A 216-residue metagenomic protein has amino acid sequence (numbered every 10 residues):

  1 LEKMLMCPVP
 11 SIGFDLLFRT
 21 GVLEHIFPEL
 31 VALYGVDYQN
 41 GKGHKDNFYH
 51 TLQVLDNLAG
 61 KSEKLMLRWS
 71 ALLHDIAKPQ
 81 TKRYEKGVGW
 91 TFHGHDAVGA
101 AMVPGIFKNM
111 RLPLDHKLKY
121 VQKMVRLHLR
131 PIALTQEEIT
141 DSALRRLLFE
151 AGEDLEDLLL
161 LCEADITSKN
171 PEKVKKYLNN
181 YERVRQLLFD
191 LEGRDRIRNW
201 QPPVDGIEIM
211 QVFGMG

Functional and structural regions predicted by a protein language model:
L1-L72, I76-G94, V98-H116, D205: Glycine- and charge-enriched loop/helix tracts that form the active or gating conduit in phosphate/cation-handling
C7-F14, L23-I26, E63-K64, K82 (+7 more regions): Intrinsically disordered or highly flexible coil/loop and linker segments, enriched in small and charged/polar residues
L16-L17, V54, G99, V125 (+3 more regions): A residue-level signal for conserved active-site and pocket-lining positions in enzyme catalytic cores
V36-K45, L52-D56, L112-V174: Histidine/acidic-rich helix-loop-helix segments that form or flank divalent-metal centers in metalloenzyme catalytic
Y38-Q39, G87-T91, L148-F149, F189-R196 (+1 more regions): A ubiquitous short alpha-helical element
D46, H95, Q136, E150 (+4 more regions): A generic short alpha-helical patch detector that favors 3-5-residue windows in or near N-terminal regions
S70-H74, A97, A101, G105 (+9 more regions): Feature representing long, continuous alpha-helical segments
V103-N109, T167-G216: Charged substrate- and nucleic-acid-binding regions of tRNA-handling and nucleotidyl-transfer enzymes, centered on
